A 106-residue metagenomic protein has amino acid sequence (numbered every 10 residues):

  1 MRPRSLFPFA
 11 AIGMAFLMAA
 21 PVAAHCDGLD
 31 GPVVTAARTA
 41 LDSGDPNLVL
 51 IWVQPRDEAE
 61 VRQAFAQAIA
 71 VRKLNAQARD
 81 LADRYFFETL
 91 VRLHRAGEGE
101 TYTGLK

Functional and structural regions predicted by a protein language model:
M1-F9: Bacterial N-terminal signal peptides that target proteins for export
F9-L17: Bacterial N-terminal signal peptides
M18-A24: Sec/Tat signal peptide C-region and signal peptidase I cleavage site
H25-P55: Immediate post-signal-peptide N-terminus of mature secreted/exported proteins
A36-A37, L74-N75, G104-L105: Short secondary-structure capping micro-motifs at structural edges
D45-R79: N-terminal, post-signal-peptide region of Sec/Tat-exported proteins
D83-K106: Extended amphipathic alpha-helical interaction segments
